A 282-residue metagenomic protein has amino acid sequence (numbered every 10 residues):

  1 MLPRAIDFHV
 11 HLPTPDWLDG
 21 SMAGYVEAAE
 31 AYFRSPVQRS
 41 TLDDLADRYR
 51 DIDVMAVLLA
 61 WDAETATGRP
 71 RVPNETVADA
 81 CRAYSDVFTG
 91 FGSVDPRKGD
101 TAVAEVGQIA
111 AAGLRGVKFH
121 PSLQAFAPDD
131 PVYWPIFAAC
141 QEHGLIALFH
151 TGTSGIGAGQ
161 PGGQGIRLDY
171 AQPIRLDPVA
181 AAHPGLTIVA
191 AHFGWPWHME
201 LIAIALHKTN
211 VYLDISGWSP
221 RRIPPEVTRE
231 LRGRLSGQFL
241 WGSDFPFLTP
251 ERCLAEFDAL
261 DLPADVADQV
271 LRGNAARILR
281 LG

Functional and structural regions predicted by a protein language model:
M1-D51, M55, G107-Q108, L235-L240 (+1 more regions): Mid-to-C-terminal alpha-helical segments outside catalytic/metal-binding sites
H9, V77, C81, G90 (+9 more regions): Conserved, mostly hydrophobic/aromatic
V10, A60-W61, G92-P96, F119-P121 (+4 more regions): A cross-domain feature marking catalytic cores of carbohydrate-active enzymes and several ubiquitous metabolic/repair
P13-D16, A63-A66, P96-D100, T153-G157 (+3 more regions): Active-site environment of divalent metal-dependent phosphoester hydrolases
D16-M22, P70-R71, V103-E105, G159-G162 (+4 more regions): Short aromatic-enriched loop/helix-cap "lid" or pocket-rim segments at secondary-structure transitions that line
Q38-A46, V72-A78, A102-A104, P173-L176 (+2 more regions): Alpha-helical scaffolding within the catalytic cores of extracellular/periplasmic polymer-degrading hydrolases
M55, A63-A158, R167: Active-site gating/metal-coordination segments in enzymes
R115-G116, D129-L240: Catalytic pocket-lining loop regions of alpha/beta-barrel enzymes, especially the amidohydrolase/enolase/GH5 lineages
